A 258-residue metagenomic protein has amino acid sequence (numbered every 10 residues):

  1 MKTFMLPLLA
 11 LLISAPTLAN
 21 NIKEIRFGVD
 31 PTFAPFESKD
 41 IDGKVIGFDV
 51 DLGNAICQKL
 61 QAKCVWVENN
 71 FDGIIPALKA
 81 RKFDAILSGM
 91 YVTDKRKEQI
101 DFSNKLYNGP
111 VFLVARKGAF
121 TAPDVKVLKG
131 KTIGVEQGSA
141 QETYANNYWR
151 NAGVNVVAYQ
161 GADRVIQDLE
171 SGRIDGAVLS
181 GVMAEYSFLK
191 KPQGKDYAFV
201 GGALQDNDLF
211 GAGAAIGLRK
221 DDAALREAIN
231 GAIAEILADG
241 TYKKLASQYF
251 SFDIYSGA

Functional and structural regions predicted by a protein language model:
S14-P16: N-terminal signal peptide c-region/cleavage motif recognized by signal peptidases
N20-M90, D239, Q248, F252: Extracytoplasmic small-molecule ligand-binding "clamshell" domains of the periplasmic binding protein/Venus flytrap
P31, Y107-A115, P192-N230, F250-A258: Periplasmic-binding protein-like
K39, G53-Q61, Q141-Q160, F188-K195: Ligand-binding cleft/hinge of the Venus flytrap
V50-D51, V65-P76, F120, V156-S171: Short helix-initiation/N-cap motifs at beta->coil->alpha
D51-K59, A119, K126, T132 (+2 more regions): Extended ligand-binding regions for polar small-molecule ligands
N54, Q58, K63-V127, D196-L209: Acidic, polar ligand-binding/catalytic clefts
Q61-K63, K79-S88, T132, E170-M183 (+1 more regions): Alpha-to-beta junction loops
